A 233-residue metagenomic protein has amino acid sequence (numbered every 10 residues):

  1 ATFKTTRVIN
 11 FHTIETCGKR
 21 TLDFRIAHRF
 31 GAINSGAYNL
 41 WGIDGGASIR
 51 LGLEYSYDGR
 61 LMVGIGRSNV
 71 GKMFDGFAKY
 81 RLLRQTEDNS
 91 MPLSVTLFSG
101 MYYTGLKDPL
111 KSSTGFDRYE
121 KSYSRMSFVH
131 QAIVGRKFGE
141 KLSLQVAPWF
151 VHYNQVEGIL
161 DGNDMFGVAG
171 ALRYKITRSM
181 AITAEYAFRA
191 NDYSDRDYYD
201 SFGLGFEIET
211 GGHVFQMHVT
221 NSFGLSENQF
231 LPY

Functional and structural regions predicted by a protein language model:
A1-E120, R125-H130, G135-V146, V151-N154 (+2 more regions): Transmembrane beta-barrel domains of Gram-negative outer membranes and organellar outer membranes
V146-F188: A mid-sequence, solvent-exposed acidic-amphipathic segment
T177-T183, S194, G212-Q216: Substrate-binding/catalytic groove segments of enzymes that remodel or degrade extracellular structural polymers
